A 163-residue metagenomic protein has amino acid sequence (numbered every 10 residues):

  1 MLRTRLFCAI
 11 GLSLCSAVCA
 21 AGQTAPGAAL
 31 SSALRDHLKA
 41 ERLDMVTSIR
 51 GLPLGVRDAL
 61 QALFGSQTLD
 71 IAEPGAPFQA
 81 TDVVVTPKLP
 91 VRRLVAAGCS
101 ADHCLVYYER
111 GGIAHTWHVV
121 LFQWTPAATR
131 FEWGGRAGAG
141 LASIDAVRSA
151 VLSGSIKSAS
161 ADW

Functional and structural regions predicted by a protein language model:
M1-R5: Positively charged n-region of N-terminal signal peptides that target proteins for export
C8-A17: Bacterial N-terminal signal peptides
A21-D102, R136-W163: Flexible low-complexity loop/turn motifs enriched in small/helix-breaking residues
P90, H103-L105, A114-V120: Short, surface-exposed coil-to-beta transition loops
G98, R110-T116: His-enriched metal-coordination microenvironments in redox/metal-binding proteins
G98-C104, W124-A128: Short, solvent-exposed coil/turn segments at beta-strand boundaries
E109-G111, A137-G138: Secondary-structure transition/turn motif
Q123-A142: Short beta-strand edge/turn micro-motifs at domain boundaries
